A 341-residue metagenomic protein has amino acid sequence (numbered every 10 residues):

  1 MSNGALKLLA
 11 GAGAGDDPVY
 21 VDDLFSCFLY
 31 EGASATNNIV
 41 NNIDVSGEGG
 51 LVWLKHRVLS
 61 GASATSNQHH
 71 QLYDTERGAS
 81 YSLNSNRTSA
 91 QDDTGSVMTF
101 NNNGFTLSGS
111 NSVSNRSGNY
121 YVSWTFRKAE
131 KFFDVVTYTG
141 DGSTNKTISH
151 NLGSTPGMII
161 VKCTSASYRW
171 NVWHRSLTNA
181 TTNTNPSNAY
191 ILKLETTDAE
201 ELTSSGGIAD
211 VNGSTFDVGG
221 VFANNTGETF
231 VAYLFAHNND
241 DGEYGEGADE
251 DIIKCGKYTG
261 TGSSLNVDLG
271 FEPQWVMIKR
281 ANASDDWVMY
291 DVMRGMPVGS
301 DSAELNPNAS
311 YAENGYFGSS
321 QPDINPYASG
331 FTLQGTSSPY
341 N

Functional and structural regions predicted by a protein language model:
S2-N341: Surface-exposed molecular-recognition determinants
